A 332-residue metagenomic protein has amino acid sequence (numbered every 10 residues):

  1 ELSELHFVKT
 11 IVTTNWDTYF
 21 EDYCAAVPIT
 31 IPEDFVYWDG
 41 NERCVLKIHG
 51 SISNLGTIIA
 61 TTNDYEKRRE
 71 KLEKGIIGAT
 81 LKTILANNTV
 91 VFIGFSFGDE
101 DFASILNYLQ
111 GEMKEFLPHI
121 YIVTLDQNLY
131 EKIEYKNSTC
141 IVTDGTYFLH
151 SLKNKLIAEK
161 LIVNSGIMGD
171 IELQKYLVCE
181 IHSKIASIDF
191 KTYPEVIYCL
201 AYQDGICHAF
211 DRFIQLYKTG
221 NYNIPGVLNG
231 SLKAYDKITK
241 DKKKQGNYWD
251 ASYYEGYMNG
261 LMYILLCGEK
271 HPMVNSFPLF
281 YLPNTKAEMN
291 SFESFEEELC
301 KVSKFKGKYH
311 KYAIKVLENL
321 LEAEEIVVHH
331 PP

Functional and structural regions predicted by a protein language model:
E1-K9, A26-E42, G78-P332: SIR2/sirtuin-family catalytic core signature
V12: Substrate-recognition element of Asp-dependent hydrolases with the DxDx(T/V) motif
N15: Active-site glycine-centered loops adjacent to acidic/histidine catalytic or metal-binding residues that shape
T18, I52-N54, G98: Short, catalytically relevant binding-site loops at active-site mouths
F20-A25: Conserved subregion of the PPM/PP2C metallophosphatase catalytic domain
P28-Y37, I59-R69: Short N-terminal helix-initiation segments at or just after the protein's N-terminus
V45-I58: Class I SAM-dependent methyltransferase SAM-binding "motif I" and its flanking Rossmann-like core
T62-A79, S104-I105: Active-site glycine-rich loop that binds ribose-phosphate moieties when present
